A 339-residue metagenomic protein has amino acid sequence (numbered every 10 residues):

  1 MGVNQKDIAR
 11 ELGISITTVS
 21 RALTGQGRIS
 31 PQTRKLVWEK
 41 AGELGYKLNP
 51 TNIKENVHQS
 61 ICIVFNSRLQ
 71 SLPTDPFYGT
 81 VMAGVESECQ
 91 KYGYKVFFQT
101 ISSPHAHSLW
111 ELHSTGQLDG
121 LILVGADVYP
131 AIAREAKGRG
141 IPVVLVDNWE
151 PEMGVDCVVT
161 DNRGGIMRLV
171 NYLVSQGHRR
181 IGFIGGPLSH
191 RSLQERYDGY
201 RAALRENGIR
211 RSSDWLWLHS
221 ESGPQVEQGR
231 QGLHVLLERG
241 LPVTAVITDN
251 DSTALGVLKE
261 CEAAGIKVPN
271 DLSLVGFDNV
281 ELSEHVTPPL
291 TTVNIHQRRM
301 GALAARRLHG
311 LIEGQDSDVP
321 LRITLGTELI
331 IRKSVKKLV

Functional and structural regions predicted by a protein language model:
M1-V57: N-terminal helix-turn-helix DNA-binding module of bacterial transcription factors
S15, K47, D119, R179-R180 (+1 more regions): Short acidic/polar active-site loop segments enriched in Thr and Asp
V57-N171, S175, L237-P242, S252: Alpha-helical recognition/docking segments in bacterial nutrient-uptake and carbohydrate-utilization systems
S67-T80, F98-A106, V158-R168, I184-G232 (+4 more regions): Hinge/beta->alpha junction and helix N-cap segments in small-molecule ligand-binding domains
R179-R180, R211-W215, V268-S273: Short acidic capping loops at alpha-helix termini that bridge into adjacent secondary structure
R230-V339: Flexible loop/turn connectors
